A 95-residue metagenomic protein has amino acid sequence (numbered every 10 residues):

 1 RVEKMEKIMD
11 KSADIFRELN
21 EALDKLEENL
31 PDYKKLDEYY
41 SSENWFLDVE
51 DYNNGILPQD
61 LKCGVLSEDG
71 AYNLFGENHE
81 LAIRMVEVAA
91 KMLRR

Functional and structural regions predicted by a protein language model:
K4-D24, E28-R95: Long, low-complexity or tandemly repetitive, helically biased scaffold regions used for multimeric assembly/adhesion
